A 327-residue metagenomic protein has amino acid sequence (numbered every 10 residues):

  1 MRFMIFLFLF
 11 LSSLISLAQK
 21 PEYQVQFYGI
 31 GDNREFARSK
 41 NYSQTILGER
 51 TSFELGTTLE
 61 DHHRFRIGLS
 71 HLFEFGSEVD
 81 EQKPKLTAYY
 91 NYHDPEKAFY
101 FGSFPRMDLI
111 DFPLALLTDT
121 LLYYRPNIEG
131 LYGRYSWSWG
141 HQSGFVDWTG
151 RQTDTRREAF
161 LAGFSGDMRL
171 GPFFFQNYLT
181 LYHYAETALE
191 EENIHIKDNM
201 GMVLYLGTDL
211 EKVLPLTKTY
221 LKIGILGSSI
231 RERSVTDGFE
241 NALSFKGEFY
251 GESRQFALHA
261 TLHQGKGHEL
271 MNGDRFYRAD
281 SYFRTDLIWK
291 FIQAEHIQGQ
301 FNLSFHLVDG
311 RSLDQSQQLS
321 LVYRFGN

Functional and structural regions predicted by a protein language model:
M1-I5, Q19: Positively charged n-region of N-terminal signal peptides that target proteins for export
S13-S16: N-terminal signal peptide c-region/cleavage motif recognized by signal peptidases
A18-Y92, Q315-G326: Beta-barrel outer-membrane channel/assembly domains of diderm bacteria
E35, A98-D167, L181: Surface-exposed coil loops of outer-membrane beta-barrel proteins
A37-N41, L114-A115, E191, T236: Flexible, solvent-exposed loop segments that connect beta-strands
L47, D80-Q82, R125, E158 (+1 more regions): Short, glycine/acidic-rich beta->alpha junctions
T58-D61, S70, D80-A98, F104-M107 (+3 more regions): Subset of outer-membrane beta-barrel
T87, W137-T155, L161-L170, F174-N327: Exposed, low-structure sequence patches enriched in small/polar residues
